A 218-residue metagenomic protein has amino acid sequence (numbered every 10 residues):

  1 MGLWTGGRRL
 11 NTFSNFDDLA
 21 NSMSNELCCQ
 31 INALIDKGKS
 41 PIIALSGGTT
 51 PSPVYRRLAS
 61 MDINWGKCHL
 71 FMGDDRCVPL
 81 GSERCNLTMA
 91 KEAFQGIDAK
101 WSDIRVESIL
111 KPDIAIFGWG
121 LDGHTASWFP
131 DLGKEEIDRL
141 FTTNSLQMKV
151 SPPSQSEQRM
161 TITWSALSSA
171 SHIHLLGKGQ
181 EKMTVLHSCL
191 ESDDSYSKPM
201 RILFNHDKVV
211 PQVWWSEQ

Functional and structural regions predicted by a protein language model:
G2-I104, L110: N-terminal active-site beta-alpha-beta segment that forms phosphate/nucleotide-binding and substrate-recognition loops
V78-Q218: Conserved phosphate- and dinucleotide-binding cores of soluble alpha/beta proteins, encompassing both enzyme active
